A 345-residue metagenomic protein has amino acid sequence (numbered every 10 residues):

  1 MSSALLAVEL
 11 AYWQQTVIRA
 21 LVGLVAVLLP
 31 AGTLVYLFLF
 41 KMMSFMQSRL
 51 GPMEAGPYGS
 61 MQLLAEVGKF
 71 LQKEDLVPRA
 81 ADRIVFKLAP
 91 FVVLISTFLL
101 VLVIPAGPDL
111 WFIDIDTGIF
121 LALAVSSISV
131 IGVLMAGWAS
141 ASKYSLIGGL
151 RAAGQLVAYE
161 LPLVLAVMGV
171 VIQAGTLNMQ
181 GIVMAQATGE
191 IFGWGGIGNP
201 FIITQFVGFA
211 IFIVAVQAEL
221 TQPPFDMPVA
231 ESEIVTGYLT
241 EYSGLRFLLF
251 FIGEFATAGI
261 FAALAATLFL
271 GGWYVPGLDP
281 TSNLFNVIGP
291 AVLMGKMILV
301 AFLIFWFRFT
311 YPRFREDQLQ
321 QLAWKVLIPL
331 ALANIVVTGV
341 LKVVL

Functional and structural regions predicted by a protein language model:
S2-L345: Selective transmembrane helix interface/packing segments
